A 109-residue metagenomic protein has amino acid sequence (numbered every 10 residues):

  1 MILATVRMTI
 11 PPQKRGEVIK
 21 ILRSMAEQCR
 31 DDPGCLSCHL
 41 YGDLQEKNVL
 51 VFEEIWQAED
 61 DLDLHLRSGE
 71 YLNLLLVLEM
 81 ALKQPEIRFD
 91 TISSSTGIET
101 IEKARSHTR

Functional and structural regions predicted by a protein language model:
I2-L36, L40: N-terminal first-folded block
I2-M8, H39-L66: Short, well-ordered beta-strand segments in beta-rich or mixed alpha/beta enzyme and ligand-binding folds
I10-P12, A58, T91-S94: Non-catalytic surface loops within mature trypsin-like serine protease
Q13, K47, G69: Residue-level signal for short amphipathic helical patches enriched in basic/charged and nearby hydrophobic residues
S24, D31-L36, I55-F89: An amphipathic, aromatic/His-enriched active-site/gating alpha helix that lines ligand/cofactor pockets
Y41-E46, L75-R109: Glycine-rich beta-strand-turn "strand-cap" elements at beta-sheet edges
